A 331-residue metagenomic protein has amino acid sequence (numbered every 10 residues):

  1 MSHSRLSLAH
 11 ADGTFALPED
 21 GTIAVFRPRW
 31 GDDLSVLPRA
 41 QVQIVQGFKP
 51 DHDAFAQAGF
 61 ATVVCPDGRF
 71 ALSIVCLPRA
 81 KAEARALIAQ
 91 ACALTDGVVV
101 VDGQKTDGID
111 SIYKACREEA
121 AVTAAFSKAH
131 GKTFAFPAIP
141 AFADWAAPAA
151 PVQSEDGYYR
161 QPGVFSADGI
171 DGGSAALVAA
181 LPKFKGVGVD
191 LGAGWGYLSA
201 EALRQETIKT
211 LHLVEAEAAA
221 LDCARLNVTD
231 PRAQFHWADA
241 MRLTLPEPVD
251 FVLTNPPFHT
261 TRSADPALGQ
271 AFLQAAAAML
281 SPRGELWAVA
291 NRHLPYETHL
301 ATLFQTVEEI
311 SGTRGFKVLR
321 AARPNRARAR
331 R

Functional and structural regions predicted by a protein language model:
H3-A56, D171-T254: Conserved SAM/SAH cofactor-binding pocket of Class I
I23-F26, D67-P78: Short, well-ordered secondary-structure micro-motifs within conserved domains or adaptor modules
A61-F70, D239-L243: Short acidic low-complexity segments
A61-V63, Y159, Q234-H236, E308-I310: General small-molecule cofactor/ligand-binding pocket signal
F70-C76, V249-P257, W287: Short SAM/SAH-binding signature in class I
R79-Q153: N-terminal auxiliary segments of SAM/dcSAM-dependent transferases
I88, V98-A120, A125-S127, S263-R326: Conserved Class I SAM-dependent methyltransferase catalytic core
S127-K185: SAM-dependent Rossmann-like transferase core, predominantly class I methyltransferases with a strong bias toward
